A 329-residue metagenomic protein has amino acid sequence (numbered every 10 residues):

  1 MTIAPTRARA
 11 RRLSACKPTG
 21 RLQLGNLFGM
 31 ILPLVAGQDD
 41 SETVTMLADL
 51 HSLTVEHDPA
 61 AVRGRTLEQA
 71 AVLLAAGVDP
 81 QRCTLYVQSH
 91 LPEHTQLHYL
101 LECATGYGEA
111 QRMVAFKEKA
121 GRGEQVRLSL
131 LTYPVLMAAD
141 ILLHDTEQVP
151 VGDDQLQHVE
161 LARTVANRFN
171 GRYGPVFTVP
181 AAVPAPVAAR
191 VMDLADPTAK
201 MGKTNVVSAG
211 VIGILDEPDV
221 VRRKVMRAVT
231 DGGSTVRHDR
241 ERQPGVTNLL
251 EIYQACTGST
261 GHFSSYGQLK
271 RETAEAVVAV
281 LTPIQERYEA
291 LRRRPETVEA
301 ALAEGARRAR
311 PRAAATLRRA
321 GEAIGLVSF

Functional and structural regions predicted by a protein language model:
T2-A139, E289: N-terminal Rossmann-like or analogous alpha/beta NTP/dinucleotide-binding catalytic cores that position adenine
C16-P18, D49-H51, T146-Q148, N205 (+1 more regions): Short, histidine-centered active-site or binding-site loop motifs used for metal coordination, general acid-base
L24, Q157, R163-F329: Conserved nucleotide- and phosphate/pyrophosphate-binding catalytic cores in adenylate/nucleotidyl-handling enzymes
D40, Y107-Q111, L143-P150, Q254-G261 (+1 more regions): Short helix-capping/linker segments at secondary-structure and domain boundaries
D58-P59, V149-G152, V236: Short, polar/flexible loop-turn hinges at active-site or ligand-entry regions and domain interfaces
A70, G77, T105-G108, T146 (+2 more regions): A generic secondary-structure signal for well-formed alpha-helical elements
L73, L101, D154, T198 (+1 more regions): Divalent metal-coordination and catalytic microenvironments
E118-F169, Y173, D193: Internal, conserved structured core segments that host functional sites
